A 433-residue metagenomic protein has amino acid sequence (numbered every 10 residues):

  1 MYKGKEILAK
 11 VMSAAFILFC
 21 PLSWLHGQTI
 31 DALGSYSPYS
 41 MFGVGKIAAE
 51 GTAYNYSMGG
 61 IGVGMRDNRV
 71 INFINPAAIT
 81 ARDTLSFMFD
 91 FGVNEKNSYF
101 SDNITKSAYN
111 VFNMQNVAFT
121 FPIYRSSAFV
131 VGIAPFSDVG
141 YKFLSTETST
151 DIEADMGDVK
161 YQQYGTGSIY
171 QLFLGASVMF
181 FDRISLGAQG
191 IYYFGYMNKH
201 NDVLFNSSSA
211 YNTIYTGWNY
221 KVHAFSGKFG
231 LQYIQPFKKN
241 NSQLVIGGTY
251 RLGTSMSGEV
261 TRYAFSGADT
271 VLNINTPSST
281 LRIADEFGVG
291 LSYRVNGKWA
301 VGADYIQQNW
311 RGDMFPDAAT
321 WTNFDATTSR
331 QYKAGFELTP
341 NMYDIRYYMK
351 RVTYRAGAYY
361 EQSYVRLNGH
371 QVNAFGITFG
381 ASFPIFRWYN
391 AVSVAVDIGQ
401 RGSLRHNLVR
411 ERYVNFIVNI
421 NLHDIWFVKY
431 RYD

Functional and structural regions predicted by a protein language model:
M1-A32: Bacterial Sec-dependent N-terminal signal peptides
Q28-D433: Subset of outer-membrane beta-barrel
